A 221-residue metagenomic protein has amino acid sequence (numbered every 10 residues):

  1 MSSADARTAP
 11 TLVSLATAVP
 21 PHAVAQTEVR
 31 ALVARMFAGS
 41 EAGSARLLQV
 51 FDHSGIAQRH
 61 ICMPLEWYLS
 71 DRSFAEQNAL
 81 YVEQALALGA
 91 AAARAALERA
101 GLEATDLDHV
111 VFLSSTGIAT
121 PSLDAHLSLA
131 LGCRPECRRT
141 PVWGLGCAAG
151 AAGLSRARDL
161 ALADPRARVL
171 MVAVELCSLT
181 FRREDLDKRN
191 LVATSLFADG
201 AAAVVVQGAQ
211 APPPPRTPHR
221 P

Functional and structural regions predicted by a protein language model:
M1-E83, C177, R183-P221: Condensing-enzyme catalytic core mediating Claisen C-C bond formation in acyl metabolism
S2-R7, A79-E83, A87-R94, E98-T105 (+1 more regions): Acyl-thioester C-C bond-transforming condensing/cleaving domain
F74, V111-F112: Membrane helical hairpin/interfacial module
D108: Active-site metal-binding motif and surrounding structural segment of the metallo-beta-lactamase
